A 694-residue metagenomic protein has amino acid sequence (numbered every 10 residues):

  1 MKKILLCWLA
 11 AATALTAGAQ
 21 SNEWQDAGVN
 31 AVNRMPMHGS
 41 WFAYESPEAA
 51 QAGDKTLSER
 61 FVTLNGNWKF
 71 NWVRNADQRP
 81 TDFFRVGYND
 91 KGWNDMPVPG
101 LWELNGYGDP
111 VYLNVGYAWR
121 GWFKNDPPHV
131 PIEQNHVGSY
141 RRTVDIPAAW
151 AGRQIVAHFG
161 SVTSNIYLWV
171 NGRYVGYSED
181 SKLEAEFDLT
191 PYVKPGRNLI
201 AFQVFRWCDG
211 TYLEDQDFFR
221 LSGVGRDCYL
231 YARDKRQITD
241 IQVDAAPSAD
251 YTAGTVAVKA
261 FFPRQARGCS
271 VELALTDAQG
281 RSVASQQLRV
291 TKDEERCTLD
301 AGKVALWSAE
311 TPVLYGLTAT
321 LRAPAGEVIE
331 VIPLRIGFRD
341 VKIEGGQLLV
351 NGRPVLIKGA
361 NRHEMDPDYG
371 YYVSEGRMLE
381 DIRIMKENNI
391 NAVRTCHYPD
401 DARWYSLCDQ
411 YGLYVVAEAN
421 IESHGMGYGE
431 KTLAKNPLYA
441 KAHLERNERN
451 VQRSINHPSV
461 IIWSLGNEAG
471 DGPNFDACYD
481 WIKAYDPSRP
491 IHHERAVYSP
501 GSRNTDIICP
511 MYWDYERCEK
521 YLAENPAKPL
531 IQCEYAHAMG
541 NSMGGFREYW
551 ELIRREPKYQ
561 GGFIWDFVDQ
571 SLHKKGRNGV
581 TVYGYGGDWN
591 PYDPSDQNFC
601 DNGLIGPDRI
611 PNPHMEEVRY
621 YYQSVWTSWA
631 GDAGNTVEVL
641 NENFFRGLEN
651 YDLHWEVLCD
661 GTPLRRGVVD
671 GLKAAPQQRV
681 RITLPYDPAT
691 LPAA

Functional and structural regions predicted by a protein language model:
L9-G18: Hydrophobic h-region of N-terminal signal peptides that target proteins for export in Gram-negative bacteria
Q20-H158, C208, Y212-Q216, L221-V224 (+1 more regions): Extended carbohydrate-recognition surfaces in non-catalytic/accessory domains of CAZymes and lectin-like proteins
Q20-T56, R173, Y212, F218 (+4 more regions): Extended substrate-binding grooves/exosites of carbohydrate-active enzymes
E23, G28, D54, N71-V73 (+7 more regions): Accessory beta-strand-rich segments of carbohydrate-active enzymes
Y140-R142, L183-F187, D293-L299, Q678-L684: Short strand-edge motifs at loop-to-beta-strand transitions and within beta-strands of extracellular beta-rich domains
L168-V170, A253-R289, E295-C297, T636-D670 (+2 more regions): Beta-strand-rich binding/interaction modules
P191-R197, K259-K342, A694: Extended acidic/polar, glycine-enriched regions that form or flank non-catalytic beta-rich accessory modules
A245-G254, S628-G631, R646: Short, solvent-exposed loop/linker segments at the N-terminal edge of repeated beta-sheet extracellular domains
